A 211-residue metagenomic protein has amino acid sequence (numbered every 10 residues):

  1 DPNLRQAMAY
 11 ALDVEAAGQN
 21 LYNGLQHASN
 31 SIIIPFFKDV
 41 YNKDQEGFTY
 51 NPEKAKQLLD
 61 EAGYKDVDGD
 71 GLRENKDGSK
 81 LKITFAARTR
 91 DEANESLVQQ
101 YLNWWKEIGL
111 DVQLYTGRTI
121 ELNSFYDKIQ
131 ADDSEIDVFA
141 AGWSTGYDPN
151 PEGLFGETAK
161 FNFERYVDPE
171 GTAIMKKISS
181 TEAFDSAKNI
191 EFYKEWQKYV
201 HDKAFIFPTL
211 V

Functional and structural regions predicted by a protein language model:
D1, K38-Q57, V67-L81, D127-S134 (+2 more regions): Short, solvent-exposed loop/beta-turn-alpha elements that line the ligand-binding surface or hinge of extracytoplasmic
D1-N103, E195: Append "and occasionally in soluble cytosolic enzymes with long acidic Gly/Pro-rich linkers
D1-R5, D13-A17, K80-K82, E107-V112 (+2 more regions): Loop/turn elements at helix/coil->beta-strand transitions in domains of secreted/extracellular proteins
P2-N3, Q99-I108, L122-I136: Short helices/loops that flank or line small-molecule/ion binding pockets
Q6, G18, D111-S124, E152-V211: Extracytoplasmic/peripheral linker and loop segments enriched in polar/acidic and small residues with frequent Thr/Pro
A93-S96, N123-F125, D148-P151: Extracytoplasmic/secreted cell-surface and envelope-processing proteins
T119, I136-P151: Ligand-binding clamshell of periplasmic/extracellular solute-binding protein-like
